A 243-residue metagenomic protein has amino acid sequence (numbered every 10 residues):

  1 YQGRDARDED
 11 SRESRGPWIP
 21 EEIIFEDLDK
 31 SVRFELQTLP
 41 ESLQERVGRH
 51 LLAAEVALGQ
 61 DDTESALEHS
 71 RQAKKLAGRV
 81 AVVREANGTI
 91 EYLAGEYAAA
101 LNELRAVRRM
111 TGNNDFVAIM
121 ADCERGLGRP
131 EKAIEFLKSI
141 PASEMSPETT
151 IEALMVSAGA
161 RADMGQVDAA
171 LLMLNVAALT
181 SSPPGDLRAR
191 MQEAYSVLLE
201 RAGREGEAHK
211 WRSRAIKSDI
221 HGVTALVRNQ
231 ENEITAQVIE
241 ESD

Functional and structural regions predicted by a protein language model:
Y1-F34, E41, N229-D243: Basic Arg/Gly/Lys-rich low-complexity intrinsically disordered segments
P40-K75, A86: Alpha-helical segment of the N-proximal tetratricopeptide repeat
G48, V82, A99, D115-A118 (+2 more regions): Start-of-helix register in tetratricopeptide repeats
A53, A86-N87, M120, S157 (+1 more regions): Structural register within alpha-helical repeat arrays
V56-A57, I90, A121-C123, A160 (+1 more regions): Residue-level signature for tetratricopeptide repeat
M110-N113, A142-S143, D168, L172-L179 (+1 more regions): TPR/TPR-like (Sel1-like) alpha-helical repeat modules
